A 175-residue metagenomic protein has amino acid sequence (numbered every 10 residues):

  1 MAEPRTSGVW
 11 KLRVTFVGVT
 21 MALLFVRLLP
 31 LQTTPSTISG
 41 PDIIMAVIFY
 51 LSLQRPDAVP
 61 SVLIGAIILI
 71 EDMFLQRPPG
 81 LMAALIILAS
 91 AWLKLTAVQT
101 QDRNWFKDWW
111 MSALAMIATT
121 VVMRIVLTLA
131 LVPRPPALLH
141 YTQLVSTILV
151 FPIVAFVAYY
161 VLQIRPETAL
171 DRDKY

Functional and structural regions predicted by a protein language model:
M1-Y175: Terminal, non-globular segments
